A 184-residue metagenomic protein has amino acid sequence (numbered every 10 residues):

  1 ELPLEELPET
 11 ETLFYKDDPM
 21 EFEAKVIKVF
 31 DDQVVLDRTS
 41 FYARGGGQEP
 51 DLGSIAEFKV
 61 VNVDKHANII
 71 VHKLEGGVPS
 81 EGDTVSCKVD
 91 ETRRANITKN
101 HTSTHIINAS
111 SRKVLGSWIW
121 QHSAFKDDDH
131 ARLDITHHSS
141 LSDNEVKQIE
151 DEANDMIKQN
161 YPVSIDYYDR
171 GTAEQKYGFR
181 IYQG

Functional and structural regions predicted by a protein language model:
E1-G184: A glycine- and charged-residue-rich anion-binding loop/surface
